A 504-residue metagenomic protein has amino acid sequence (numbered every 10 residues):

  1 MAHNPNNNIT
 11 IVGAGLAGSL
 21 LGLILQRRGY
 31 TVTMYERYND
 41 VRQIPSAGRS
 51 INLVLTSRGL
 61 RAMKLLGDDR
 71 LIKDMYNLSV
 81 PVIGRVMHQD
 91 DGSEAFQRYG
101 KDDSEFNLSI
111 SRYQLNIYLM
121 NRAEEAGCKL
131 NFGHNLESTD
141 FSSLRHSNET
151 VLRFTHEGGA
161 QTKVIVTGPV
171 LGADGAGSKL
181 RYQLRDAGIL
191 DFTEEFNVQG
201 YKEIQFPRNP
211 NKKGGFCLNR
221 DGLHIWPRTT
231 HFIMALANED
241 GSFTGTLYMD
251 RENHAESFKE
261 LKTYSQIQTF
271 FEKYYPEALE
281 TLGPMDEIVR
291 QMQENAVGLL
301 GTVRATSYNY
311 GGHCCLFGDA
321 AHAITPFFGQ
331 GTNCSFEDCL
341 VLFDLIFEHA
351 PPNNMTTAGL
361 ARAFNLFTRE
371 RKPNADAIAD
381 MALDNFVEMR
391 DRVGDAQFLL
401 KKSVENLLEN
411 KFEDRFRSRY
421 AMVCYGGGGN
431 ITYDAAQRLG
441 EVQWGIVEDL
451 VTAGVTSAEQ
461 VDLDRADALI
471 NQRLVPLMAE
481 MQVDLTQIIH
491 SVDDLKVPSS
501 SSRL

Functional and structural regions predicted by a protein language model:
A2-N8, T56-E203: Conserved N-terminal helical subregion
H3-P5, D344-L504: C-terminal helical "tail/cap" subdomain of flavin- and related membrane-associated enzymes
A14-L23, R27, A296-D384, E388 (+1 more regions): Conserved mid-domain beta->alpha element of the FAD-binding
A17, L21, D40, G177: Conserved Rossmann-like nucleotide-cofactor binding loop
L21-Y30, A62-L65, A126: A short, Lys/Arg-enriched amphipathic alpha-helix followed by its capping loop at the start of a domain
Q26-G48: Glycine-rich FAD pyrophosphate-binding loop
M34-Y35, G172, F317: Generic enzyme active-site microenvironment
N121, E149-L300, R304-Y310: Conserved FAD-binding catalytic core of PHBH/FMO-like flavoproteins
